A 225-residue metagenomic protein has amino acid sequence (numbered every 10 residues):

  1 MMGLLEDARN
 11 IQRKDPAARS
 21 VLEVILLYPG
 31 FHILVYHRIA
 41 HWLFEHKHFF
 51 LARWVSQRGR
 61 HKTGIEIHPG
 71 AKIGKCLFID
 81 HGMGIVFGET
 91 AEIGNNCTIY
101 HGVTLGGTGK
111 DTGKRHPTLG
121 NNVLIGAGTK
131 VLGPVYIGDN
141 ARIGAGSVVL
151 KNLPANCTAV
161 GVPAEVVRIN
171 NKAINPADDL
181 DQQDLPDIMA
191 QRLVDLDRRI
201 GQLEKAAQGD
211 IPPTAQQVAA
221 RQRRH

Functional and structural regions predicted by a protein language model:
M1-G59, T63, I174-H225: Terminal amphipathic alpha-helical/low-complexity segments used for targeting or macromolecular assembly
R60-V167: Structural signal for interior beta-strand "rungs" in well-ordered beta-sheet cores of soluble enzyme domains
